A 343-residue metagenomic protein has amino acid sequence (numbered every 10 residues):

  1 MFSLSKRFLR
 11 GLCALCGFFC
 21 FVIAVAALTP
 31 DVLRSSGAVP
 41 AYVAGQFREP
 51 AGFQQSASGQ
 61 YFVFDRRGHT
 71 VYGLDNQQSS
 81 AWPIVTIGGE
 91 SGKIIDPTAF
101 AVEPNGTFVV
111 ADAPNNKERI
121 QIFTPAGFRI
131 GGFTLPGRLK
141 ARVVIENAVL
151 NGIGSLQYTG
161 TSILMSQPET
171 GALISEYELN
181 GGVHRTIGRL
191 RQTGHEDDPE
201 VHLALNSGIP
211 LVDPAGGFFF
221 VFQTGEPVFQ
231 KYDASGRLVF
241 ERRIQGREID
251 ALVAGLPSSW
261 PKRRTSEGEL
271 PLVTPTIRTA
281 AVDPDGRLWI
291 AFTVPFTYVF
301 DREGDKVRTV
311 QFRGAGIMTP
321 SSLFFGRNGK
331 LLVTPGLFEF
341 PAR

Functional and structural regions predicted by a protein language model:
M1-C16: Short, low-complexity, charge-dense intrinsically disordered segments
A14, A24-V25: Cleavable N-terminal signal peptides
F21: Conserved nucleotide-ligand handling architecture
A26-R343: Eukaryotic scaffold repeat domains enriched in small/polar residues
